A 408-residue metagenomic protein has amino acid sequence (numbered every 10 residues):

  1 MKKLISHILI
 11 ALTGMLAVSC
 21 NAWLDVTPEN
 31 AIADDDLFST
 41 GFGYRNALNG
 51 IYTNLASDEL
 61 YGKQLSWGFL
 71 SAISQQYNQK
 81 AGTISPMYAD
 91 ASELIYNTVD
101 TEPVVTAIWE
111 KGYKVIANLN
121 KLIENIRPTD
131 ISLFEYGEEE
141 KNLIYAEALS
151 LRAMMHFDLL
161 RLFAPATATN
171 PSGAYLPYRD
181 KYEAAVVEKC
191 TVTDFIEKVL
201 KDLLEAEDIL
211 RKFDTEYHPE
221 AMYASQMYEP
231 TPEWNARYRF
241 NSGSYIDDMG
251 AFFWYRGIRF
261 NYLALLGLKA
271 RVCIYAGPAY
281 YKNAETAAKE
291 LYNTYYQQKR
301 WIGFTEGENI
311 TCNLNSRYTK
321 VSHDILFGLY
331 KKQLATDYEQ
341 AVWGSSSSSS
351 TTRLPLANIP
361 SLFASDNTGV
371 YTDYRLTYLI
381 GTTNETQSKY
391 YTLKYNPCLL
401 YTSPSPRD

Functional and structural regions predicted by a protein language model:
M1-E29: Bacterial Sec-dependent N-terminal signal peptides
C20-S74, K331: Membrane-proximal, proline-rich intrinsically disordered regions
N21, Y262-L263, L268-I302: Aromatic-residue-lined binding/catalytic grooves and analogous aromatic/hydrophobic interfacial grooves in multimeric
R45, T53, S85-F163, E183-E197 (+3 more regions): Conserved, well-structured interaction surfaces
D100-P103, K212, M222, Y228-W234 (+3 more regions): Elongated scaffold/linker segments in the mid-to-C-terminal portions of large proteins
L160-R161, T167, Y275-P278: Short coil/turn linking the two alpha-helices of tandem helical-hairpin repeats
P404-D408: A short, hydrophobic C-terminal helix/tail in secreted or cell-surface proteins
